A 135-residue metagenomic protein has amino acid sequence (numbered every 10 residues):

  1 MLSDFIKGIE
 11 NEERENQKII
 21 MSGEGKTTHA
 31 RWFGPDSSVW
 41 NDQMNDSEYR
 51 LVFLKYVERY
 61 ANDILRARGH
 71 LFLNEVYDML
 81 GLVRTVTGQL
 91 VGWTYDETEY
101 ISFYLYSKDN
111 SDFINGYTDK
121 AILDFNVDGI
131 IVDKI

Functional and structural regions predicted by a protein language model:
L2-I135: Long, helix-rich, hydrophobic modules that act as membrane-proximal anchors or helical bundle/coiled-coil regulators
